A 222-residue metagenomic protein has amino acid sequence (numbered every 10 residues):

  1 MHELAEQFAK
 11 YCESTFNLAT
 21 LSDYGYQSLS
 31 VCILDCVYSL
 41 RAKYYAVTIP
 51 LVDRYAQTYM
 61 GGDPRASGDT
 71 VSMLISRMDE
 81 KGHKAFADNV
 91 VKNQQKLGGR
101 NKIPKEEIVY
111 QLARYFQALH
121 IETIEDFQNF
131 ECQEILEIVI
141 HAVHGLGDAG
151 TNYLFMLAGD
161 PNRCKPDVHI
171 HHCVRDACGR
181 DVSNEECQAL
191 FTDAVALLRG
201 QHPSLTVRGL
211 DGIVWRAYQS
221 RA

Functional and structural regions predicted by a protein language model:
M1-N17, Q219-R221: Intrinsically disordered, low-complexity, charged terminal extensions of DNA damage-control enzymes
T20-V31, K43, K96-K105, Q201-T206: Structural motif
S28, Y45-T58, R65-G68, K102-L112 (+1 more regions): Non-catalytic DNA-binding core/recognition domains of DNA-processing enzymes
V31-K43, I108-Y115, M156, G209-Q219: Short, hydrophobic/amphipathic alpha-helical patches that form generic packing surfaces within helical domains
Y38, F130-R180: Catalytic DNA-binding helix-loop module of base-excision-repair DNA glycosylases/AP lyases
A46-P50, P104, K165, H169 (+3 more regions): Alpha-helix N-cap and coil->helix boundary residues
G61-H144: Alpha-helical ds-nucleic-acid-binding substructure associated with the helix-hairpin-helix region of base-excision DNA
E185-A222: A basic, often C-terminal nucleic-acid-binding module that engages the phosphate backbone, implemented in DNA
